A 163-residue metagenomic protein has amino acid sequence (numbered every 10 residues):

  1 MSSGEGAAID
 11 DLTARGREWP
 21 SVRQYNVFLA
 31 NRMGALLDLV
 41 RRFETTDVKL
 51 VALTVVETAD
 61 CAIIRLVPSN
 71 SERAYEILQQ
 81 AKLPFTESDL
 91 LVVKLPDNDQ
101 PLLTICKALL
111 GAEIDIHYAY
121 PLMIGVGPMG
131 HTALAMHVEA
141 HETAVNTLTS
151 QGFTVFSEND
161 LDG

Functional and structural regions predicted by a protein language model:
M1-G163: A conserved regulatory-domain signal marking ACT and ACT-like small-molecule sensing domains and adjacent regulatory
